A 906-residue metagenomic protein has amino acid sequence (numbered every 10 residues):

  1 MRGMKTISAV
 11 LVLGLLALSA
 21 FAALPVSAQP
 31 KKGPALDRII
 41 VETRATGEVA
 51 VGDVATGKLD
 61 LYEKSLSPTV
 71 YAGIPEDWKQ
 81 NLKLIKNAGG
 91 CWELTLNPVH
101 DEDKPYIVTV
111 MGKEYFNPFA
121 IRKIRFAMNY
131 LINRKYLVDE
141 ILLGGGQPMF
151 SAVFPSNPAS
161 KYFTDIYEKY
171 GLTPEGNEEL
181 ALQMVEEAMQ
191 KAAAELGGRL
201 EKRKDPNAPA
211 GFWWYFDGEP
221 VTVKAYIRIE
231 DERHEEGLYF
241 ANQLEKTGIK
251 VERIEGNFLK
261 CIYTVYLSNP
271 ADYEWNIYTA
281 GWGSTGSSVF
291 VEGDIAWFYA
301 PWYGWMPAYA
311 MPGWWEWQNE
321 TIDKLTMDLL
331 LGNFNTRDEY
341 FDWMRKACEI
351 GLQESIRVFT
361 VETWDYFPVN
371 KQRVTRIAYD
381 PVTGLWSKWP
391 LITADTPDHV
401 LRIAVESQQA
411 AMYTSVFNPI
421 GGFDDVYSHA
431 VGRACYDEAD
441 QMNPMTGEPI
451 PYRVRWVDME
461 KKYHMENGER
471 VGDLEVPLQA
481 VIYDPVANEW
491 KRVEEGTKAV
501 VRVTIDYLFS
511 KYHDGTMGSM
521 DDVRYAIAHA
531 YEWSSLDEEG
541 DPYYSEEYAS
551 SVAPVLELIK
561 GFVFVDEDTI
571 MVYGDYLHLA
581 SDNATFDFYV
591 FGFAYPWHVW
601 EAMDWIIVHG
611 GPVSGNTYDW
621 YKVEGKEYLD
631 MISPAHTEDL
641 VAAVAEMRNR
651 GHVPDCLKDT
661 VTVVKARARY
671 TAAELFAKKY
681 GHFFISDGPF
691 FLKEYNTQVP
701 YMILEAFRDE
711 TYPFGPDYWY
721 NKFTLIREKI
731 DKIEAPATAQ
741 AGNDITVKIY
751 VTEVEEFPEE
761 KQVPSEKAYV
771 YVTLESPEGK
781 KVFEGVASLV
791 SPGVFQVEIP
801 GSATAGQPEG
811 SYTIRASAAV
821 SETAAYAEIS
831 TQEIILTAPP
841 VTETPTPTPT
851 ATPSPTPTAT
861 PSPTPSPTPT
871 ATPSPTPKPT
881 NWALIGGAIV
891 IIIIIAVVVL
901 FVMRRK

Functional and structural regions predicted by a protein language model:
M1-L11: Bacterial N-terminal signal peptides that target proteins for export
V10-A22: Bacterial N-terminal signal peptides
A20-K31, P877-I885, F901-R904: Sec-dependent signal peptide cleavage junction
A22-I141, N157-E354, P381-E843: Extracytoplasmic/periplasmic ligand-capture domains
Q147, S151-S160: Surface-exposed loop and adjacent secondary-structure segments within mature catalytic domains
P840-P879: C-terminal low-complexity, Ser/Thr- and acidic/Pro-rich disordered "stalk" regions positioned immediately N-terminal
L884-I895: Single-pass type I membrane protein transmembrane segment
I894-K906: C-terminal membrane-anchoring or membrane-association module
